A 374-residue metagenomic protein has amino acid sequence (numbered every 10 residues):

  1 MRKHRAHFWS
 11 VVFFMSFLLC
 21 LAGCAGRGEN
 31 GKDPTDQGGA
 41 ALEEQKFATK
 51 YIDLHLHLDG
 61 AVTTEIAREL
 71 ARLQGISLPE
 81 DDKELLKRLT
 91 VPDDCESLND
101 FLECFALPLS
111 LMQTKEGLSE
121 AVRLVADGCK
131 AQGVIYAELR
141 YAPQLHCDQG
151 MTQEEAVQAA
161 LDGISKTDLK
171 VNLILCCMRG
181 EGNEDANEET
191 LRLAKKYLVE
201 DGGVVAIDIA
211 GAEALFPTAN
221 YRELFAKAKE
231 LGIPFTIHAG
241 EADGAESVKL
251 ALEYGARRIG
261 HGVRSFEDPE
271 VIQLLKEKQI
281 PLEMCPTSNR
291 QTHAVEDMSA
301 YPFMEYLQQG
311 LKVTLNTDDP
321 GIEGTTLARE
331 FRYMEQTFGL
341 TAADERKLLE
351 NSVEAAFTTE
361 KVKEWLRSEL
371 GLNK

Functional and structural regions predicted by a protein language model:
M1-F13: Bacterial N-terminal signal peptides that target proteins for export
L21-G23: C-terminal motif of bacterial Sec signal peptides marking the signal peptidase cleavage site
A25-R27: Bacterial signal peptide processing site
N30-G38: Intrinsically disordered, low-complexity repeat and linker tracts
G39-I233, A242-S247, E253, R258 (+2 more regions): Metal-cofactor-binding active-site regions of metalloenzymes
F235-I237: Conserved hydrophobic beta-strand within the GNAT/NAT acetyltransferase core sheet that lines the active-site cleft
